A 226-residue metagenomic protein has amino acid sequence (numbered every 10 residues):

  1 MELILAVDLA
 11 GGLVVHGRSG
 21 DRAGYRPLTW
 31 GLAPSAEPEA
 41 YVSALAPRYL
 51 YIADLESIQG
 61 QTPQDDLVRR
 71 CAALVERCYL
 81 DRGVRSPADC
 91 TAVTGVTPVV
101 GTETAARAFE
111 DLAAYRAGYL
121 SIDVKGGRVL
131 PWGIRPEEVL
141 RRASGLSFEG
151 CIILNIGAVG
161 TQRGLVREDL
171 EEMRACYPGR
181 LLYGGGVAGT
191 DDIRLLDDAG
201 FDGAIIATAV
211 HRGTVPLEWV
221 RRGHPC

Functional and structural regions predicted by a protein language model:
E2-L9, L50-I52, C78-R82, V96-V100 (+4 more regions): Hydrophobic faces of well-ordered beta-strands that scaffold small-molecule active sites in alpha/beta enzyme cores
L9-R26, A88, T94-G160: Conserved anion-binding
D21-S43: Short catalytic helix/loop segments, enriched in acidic residues and glycine and frequently bearing histidine
P38-V93, R167-D169: N-terminal active-site wall of soluble small-molecule enzyme domains
T62-R69, W132-R141, R163-E171: Charged helix-capping and loop-helix junction motifs
V68-V75, F109-A114, L170-C176, D197 (+1 more regions): Surface-exposed amphipathic alpha-helices with a cationic face
V84-A88, G95-D111, N155-G160, G185-W219: Glycine-rich phosphate-binding active-site loops on the catalytic face of alpha/beta enzymes
